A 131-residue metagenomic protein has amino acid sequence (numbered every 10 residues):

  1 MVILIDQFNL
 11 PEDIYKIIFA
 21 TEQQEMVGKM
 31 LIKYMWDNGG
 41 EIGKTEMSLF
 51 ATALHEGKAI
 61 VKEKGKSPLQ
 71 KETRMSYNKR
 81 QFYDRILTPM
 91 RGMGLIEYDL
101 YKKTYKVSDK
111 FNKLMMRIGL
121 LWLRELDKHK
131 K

Functional and structural regions predicted by a protein language model:
M1-G40: Long, low-complexity, charged/polar intrinsically disordered regions in eukaryotic proteins
G43-K71: DNA-recognition alpha helix
T73-M93: Short amphipathic alpha-helical interaction segments
K102-D109: Minor-groove-contacting beta-hairpin "wing" of winged helix-turn-helix DNA-binding domains
K110-K131: Short, amphipathic alpha-helical interaction segments positioned at domain boundaries
